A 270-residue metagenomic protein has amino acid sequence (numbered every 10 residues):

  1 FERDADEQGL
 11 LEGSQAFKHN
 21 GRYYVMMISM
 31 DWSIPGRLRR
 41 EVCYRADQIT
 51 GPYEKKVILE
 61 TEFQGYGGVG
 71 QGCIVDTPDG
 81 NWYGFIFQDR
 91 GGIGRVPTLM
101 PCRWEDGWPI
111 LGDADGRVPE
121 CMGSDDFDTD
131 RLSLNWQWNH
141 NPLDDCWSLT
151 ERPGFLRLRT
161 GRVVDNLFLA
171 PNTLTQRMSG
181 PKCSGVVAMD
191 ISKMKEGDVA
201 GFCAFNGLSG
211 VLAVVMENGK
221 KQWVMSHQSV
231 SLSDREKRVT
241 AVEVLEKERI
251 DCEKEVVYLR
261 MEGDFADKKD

Functional and structural regions predicted by a protein language model:
F1-D270: Carbohydrate-active catalytic/glycan-binding domains of CAZyme proteins, especially the secreted or lumenal ectodomains
